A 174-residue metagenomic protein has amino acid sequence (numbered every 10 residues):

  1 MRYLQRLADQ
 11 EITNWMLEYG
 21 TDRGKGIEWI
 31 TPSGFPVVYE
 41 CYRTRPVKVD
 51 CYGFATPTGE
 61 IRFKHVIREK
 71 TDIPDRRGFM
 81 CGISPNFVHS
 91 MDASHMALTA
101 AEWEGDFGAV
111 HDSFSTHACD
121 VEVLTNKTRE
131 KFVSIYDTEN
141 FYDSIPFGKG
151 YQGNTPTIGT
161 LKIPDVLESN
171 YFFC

Functional and structural regions predicted by a protein language model:
M1-C174: Conserved catalytic core of nucleotide polymerization and phosphodiester-bond processing enzymes
